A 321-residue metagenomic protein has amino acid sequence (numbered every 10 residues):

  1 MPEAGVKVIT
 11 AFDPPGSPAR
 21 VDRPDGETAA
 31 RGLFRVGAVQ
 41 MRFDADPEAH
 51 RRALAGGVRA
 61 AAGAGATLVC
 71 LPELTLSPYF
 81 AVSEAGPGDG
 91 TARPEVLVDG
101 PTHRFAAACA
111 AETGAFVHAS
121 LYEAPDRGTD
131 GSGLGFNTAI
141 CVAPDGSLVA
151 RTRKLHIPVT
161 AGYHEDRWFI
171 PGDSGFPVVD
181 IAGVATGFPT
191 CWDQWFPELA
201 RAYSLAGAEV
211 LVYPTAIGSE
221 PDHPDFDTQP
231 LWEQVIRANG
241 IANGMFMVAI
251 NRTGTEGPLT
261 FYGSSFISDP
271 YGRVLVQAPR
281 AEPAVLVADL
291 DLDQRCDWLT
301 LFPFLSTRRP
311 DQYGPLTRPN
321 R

Functional and structural regions predicted by a protein language model:
P2-R23, F246-R321: C-terminal beta-strand edge segments of enzyme domains
T10-G16, E95, A124-V210, P214-V235 (+1 more regions): Active-site catalytic loop in hydrolytic enzyme cores
V21-G26, R52-V69, E198-L205: Short amphipathic alpha-helices and their capping/turn segments at secondary-structure boundaries
T28-R42: Short beta-strand segments enriched in small/hydrophobic residues
V36, C141-V149, S268-V276: Short, glycine-anchored, charge-dense loop/turn motifs used at functional sites
P47, G56-D145, V149-R151, I217-A238 (+1 more regions): Cys-nucleophile CN-hydrolase/nitrilase-fold catalytic domain and related Cys-dependent amidase chemistry that acts on
V98-H118, A185, C191-A284: CN hydrolase (nitrilase-like) catalytic-core segments centered on the catalytic cysteine and neighboring Lys/Glu
A119-L121, N137-C141, P177, S265-I267 (+1 more regions): Short beta-strand scaffold segments in enzyme catalytic cores
